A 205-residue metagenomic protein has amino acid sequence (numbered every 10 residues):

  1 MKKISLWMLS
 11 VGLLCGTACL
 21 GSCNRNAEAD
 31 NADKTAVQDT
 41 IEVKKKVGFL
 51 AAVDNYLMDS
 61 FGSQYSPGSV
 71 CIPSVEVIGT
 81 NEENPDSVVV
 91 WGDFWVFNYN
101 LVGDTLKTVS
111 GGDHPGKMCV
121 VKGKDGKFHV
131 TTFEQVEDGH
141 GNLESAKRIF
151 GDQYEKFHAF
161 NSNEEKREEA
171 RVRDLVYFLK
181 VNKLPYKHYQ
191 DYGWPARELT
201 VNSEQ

Functional and structural regions predicted by a protein language model:
M1-I4: Positively charged n-region of N-terminal signal peptides that target proteins for export
W7-L14: Sec-dependent N-terminal signal peptides
A18-S22: C-terminal motif of bacterial Sec signal peptides marking the signal peptidase cleavage site
A27-F94: N-terminal export/targeting and maturation segments
G79-H140: Mature extracytoplasmic domains of secretory-pathway proteins
T131-Q205: Low-complexity, intrinsically disordered terminal/linker segments enriched in charged and Gly/Pro repeats
